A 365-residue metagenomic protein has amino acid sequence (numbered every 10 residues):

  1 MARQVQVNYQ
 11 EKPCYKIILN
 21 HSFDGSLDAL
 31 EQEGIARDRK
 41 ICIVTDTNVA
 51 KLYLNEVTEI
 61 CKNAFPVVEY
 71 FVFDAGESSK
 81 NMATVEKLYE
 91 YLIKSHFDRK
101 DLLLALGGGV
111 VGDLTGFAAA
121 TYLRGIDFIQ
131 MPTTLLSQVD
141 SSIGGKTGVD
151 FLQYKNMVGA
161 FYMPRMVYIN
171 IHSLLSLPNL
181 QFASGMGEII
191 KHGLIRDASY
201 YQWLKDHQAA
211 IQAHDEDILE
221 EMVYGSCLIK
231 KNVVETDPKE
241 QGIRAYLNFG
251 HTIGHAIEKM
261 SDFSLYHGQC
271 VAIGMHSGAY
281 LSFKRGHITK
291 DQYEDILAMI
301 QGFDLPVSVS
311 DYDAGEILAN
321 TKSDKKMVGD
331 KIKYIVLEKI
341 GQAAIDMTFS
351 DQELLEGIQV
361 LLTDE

Functional and structural regions predicted by a protein language model:
M1-D101: ATP/NTP phosphate-donor binding region
R3-Q4, G187-I189, H287-E365: C-terminal charged capping/lid subdomain of soluble metabolic enzymes
Q10, F117-A210: A glycine/threonine-rich phosphate-anchoring loop and its flanking beta-alpha core in nucleotide/phosphate-binding
A75-G76, L106-G108, F249-G250: Glycine-rich beta-strand-to-loop/alpha-helix junction loops that act as flexible
Y89-L106, T115-Q130: Non-catalytic interfacial helical region
V110-F117, Q138, A256: Short glycine/serine/threonine-rich phosphate/pyrophosphate-binding segments that cradle anionic phosphate groups
Q202, H207-G315: Active-site segments that bind and position negatively charged phosphate/pyrophosphate groups
